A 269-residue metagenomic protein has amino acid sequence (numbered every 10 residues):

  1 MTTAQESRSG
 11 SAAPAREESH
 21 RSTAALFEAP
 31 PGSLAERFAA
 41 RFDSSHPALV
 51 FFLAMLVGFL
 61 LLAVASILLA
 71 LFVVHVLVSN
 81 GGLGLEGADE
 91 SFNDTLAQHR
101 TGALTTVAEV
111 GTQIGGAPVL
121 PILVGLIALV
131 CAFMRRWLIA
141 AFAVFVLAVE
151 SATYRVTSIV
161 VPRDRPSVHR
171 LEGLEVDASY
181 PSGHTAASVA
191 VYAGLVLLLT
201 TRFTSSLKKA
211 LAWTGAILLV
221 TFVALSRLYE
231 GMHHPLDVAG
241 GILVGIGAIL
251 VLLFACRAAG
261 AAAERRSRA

Functional and structural regions predicted by a protein language model:
M1-I139, A239-A269: Terminal transmembrane helix and immediately flanking juxtamembrane interfaces of multi-pass membrane proteins
S11, P166-V168, E230: Sequence-pattern detector for short linear motifs and compositional/periodic biases rather than a specific fold
A65-V76, T153-P162, L225-S226: C-terminal TM-helix exit segments that contain a strictly Trp-centered aromatic cap at the helix terminus
N80-G81, L85-E90, I122-V124, V130-T214: Membrane-interface loops
R170-A269: Membrane-embedded catalytic cores of phosphoryl/pyrophosphoryl-handling enzymes
